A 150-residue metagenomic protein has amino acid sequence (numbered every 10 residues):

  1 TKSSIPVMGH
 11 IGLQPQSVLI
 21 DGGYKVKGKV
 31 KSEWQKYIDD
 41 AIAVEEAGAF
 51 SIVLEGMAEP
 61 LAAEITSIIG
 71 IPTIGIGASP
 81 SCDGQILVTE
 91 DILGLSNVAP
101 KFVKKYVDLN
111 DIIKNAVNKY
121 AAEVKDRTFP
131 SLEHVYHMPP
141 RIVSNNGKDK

Functional and structural regions predicted by a protein language model:
T1-P100, K104-V107, D111-K150: Alpha/beta enzyme core
